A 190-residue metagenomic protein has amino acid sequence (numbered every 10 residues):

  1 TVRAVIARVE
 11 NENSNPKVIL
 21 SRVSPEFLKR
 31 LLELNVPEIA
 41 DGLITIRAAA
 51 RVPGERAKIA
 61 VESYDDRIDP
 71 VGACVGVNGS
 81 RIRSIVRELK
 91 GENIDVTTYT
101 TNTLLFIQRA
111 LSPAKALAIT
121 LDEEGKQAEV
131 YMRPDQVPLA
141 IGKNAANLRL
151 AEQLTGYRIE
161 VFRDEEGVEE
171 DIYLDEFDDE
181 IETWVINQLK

Functional and structural regions predicted by a protein language model:
T1-K190: RNA-contacting regions in translation and RNA-metabolism proteins, encompassing KH/S1 modules where present
